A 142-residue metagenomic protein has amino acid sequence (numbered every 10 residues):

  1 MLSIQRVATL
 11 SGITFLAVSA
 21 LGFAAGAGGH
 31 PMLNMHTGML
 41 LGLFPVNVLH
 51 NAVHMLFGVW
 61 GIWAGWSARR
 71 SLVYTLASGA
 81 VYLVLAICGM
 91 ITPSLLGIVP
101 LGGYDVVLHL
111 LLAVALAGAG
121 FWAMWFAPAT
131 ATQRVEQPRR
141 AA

Functional and structural regions predicted by a protein language model:
M1-A142: Membrane-interface extramembranous regions
